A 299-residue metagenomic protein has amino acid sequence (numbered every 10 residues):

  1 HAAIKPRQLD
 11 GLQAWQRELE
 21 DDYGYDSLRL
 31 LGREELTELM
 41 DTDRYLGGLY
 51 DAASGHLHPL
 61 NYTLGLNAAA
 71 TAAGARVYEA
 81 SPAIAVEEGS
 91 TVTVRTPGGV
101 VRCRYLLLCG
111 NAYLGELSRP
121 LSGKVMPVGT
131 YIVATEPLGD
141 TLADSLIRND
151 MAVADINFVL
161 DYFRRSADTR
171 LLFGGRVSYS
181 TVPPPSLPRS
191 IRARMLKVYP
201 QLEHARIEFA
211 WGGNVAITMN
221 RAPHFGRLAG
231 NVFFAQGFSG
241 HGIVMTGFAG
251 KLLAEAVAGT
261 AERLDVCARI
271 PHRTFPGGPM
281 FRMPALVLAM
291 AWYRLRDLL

Functional and structural regions predicted by a protein language model:
H1-A69: Rossmann-like flavin
D10, L31, L57, N61 (+9 more regions): Conserved active-site and cofactor/substrate-binding residues in soluble primary-metabolism enzymes
W15, R29-L36, R44, L57 (+7 more regions): N-terminal FAD-binding dinucleotide-binding subdomain shared by FAD-dependent oxidases/monooxygenases
L30-M40, A75-V92: A conserved short coil-to-beta-strand element within the FAD-binding core of flavoproteins
L66-T71, A80-P82: Conserved N-terminal helical subregion
A83-T91, G99-D140, D144-G230: Active-site substrate-recognition segment that forms the wall of the catalytic cavity or substrate channel
F173, V177, T181-P184, P188-L298: C-terminal catalytic lobe of FAD-dependent flavoproteins
